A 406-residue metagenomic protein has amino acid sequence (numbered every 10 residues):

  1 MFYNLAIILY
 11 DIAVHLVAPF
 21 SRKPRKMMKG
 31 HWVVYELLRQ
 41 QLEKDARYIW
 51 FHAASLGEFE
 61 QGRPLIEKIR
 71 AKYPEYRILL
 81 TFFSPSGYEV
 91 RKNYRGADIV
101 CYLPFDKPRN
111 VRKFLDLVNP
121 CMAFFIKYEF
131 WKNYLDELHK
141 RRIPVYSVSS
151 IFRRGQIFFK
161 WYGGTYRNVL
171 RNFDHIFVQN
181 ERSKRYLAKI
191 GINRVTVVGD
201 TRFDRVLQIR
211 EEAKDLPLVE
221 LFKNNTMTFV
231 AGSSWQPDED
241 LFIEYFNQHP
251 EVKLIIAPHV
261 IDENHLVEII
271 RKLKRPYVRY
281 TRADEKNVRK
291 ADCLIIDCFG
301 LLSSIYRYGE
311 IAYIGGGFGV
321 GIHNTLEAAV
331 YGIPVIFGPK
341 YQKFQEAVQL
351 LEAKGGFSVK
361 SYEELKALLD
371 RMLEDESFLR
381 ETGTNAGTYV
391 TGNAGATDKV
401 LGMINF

Functional and structural regions predicted by a protein language model:
M1-F406: Nucleotide-activated sugar donor-binding and catalytic core shared by glycosyltransferases and related lipid-linked
